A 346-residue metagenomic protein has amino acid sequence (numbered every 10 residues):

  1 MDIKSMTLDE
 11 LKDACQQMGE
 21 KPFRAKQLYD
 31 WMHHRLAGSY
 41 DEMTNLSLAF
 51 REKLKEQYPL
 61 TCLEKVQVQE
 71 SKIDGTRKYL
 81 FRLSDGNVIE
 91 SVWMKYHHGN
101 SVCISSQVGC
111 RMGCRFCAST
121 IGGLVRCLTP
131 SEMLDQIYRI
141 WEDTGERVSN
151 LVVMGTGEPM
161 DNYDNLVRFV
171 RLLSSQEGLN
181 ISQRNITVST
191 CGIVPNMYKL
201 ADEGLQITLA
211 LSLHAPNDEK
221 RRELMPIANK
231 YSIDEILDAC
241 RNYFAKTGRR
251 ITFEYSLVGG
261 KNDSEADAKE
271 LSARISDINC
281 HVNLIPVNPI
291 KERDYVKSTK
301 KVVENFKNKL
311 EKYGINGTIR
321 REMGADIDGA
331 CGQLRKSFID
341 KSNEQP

Functional and structural regions predicted by a protein language model:
M1-N87, R241-R250, Y255-P346: Auxiliary Fe-S-binding modules of radical SAM enzymes
S71, S105-S106, S119, S189 (+1 more regions): Short linear Ser/Thr-Pro motifs
V88-W93: A short loop-to-beta-strand scaffold at the N-terminal edge of the catalytic core in hydrolase folds
K95-E132: Canonical Radical SAM [4Fe-4S] cluster-binding loop centered on the CxxxCxxC motif and its immediate flanking residues
T120-N150: Conserved alpha-helical substructure of the radical SAM core
W141-N150, G155-Y313, G317: Conserved AdoMet/S-adenosylmethionine-binding subsite of the radical SAM
